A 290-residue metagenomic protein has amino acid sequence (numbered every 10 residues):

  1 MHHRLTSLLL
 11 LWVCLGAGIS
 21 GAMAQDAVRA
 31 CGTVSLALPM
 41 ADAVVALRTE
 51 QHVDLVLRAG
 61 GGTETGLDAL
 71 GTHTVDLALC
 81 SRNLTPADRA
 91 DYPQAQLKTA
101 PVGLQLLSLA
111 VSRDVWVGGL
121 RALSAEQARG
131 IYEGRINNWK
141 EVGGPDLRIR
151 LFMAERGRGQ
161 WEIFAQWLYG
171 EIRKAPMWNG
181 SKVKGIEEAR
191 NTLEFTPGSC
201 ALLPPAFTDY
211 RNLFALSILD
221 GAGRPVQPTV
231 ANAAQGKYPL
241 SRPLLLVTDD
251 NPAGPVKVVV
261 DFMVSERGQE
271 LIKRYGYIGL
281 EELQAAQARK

Functional and structural regions predicted by a protein language model:
M1-L5: Positively charged n-region of N-terminal signal peptides that target proteins for export
S7-G18: Bacterial N-terminal signal peptides
A24-D76, C80-A90, L97-K290: Exported/periplasmic ABC-transporter solute-binding proteins
